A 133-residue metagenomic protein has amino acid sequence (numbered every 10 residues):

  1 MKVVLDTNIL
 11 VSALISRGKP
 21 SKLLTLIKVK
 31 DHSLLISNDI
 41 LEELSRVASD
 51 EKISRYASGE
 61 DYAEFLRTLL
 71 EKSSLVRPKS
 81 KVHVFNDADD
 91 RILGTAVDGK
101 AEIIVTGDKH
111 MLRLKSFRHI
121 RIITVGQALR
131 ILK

Functional and structural regions predicted by a protein language model:
M1-G18: Metal-dependent nucleic-acid phosphoesterase active-site entry motif
L5, S21-E51: PIN/NYN-family metal-dependent endoribonuclease catalytic core
V11-A13, I53-R55, K79-V84: Short, flexible loop segments at the rims of nucleotide/cofactor-binding pockets, characterized by
L35, V105-T106: Short beta-strand scaffold positions
I40, D108-K109: Short, ordered loop/turn segments at secondary-structure junctions
E42-S45, S49-R67, Q127, L132-K133: Extended, non-globular alpha-helical segments
E71-I103, K109: Active-site neighborhoods of divalent-metal-dependent phosphate/nucleic-acid chemistry enzymes
V82, G99, K109-K133: Acidic, PIN/NYN-like endoribonuclease modules and their adjacent C-terminal/linker elements
